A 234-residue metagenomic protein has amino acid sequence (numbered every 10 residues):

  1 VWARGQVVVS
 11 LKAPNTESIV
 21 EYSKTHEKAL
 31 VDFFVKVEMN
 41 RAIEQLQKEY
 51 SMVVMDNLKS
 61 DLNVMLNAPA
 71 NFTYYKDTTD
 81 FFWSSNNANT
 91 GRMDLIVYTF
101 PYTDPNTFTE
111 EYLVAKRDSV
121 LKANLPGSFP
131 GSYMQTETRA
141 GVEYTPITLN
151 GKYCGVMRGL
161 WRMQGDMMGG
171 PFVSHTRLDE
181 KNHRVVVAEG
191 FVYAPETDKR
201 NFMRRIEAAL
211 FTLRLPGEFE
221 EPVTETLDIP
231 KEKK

Functional and structural regions predicted by a protein language model:
V1-A13, E17, A123-N182, T197 (+1 more regions): Signature of long, low-cysteine stretches enriched in small and polar/charged residues
V1-K59: Long, acidic/polar, low-complexity amphipathic helices and coiled-coil-like
Q6, D61-N63, P69-N71, F81 (+1 more regions): Extracellular structured ligand-interaction cores
L11-A13, F100, E189-V192: Active-site-proximal beta-strand/loop segments in catalytic clefts of secreted hydrolases
E21-E44, L66, F72, V185-K234: Surface-exposed amphipathic alpha-helical segments
K36-V53, A123-G141, P222-D228: Short glycine-rich, low-complexity/disordered patches
Q47-K76, L213: N-terminal "mature-domain start" segment
P69-S128: Secretory pathway targeting signatures of secreted, lumenal, and periplasmic proteins
